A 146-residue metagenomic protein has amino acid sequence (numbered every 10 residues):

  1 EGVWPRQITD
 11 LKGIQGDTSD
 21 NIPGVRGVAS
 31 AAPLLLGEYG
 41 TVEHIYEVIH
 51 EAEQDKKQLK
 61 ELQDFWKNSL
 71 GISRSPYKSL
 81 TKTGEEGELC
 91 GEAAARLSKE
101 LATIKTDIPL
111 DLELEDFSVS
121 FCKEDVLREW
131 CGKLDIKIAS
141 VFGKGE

Functional and structural regions predicted by a protein language model:
E1-D111, K137, V141: Extended two-metal-dependent nuclease catalytic cores across DNA- and RNA-processing enzymes
D17-D20, K123-L127: Short, solvent-exposed polar/charged micro-motifs at secondary-structure junctions
A95, F121-E124: Electropositive phosphate-/nucleotide-binding environments in soluble metabolic enzymes
L112-E115, V126: Short His/Asp/Glu-rich catalytic/ion-coordination signatures at enzyme active sites or charged loops
F117-V119: Charged, low-complexity intrinsically disordered segments
E124-E146: Long, highly charged low-complexity segments
